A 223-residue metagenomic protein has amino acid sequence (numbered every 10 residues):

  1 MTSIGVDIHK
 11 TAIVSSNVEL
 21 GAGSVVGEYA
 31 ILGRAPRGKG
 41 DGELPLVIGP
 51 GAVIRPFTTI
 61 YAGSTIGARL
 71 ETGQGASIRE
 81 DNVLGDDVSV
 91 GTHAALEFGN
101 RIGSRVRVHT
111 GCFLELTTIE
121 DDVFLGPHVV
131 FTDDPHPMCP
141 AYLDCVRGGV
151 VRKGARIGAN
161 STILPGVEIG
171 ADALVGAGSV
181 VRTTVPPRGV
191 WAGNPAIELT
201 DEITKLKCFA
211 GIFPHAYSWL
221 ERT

Functional and structural regions predicted by a protein language model:
M1-D7, I13, V18-E19, V25-L46 (+2 more regions): Glycine-rich hexapeptide-repeat left-handed beta-helix
L46-A62, A68-R79: Glycine/small-residue-rich loop that forms an oxyanion/phosphate-binding "nest" at active or ligand-binding sites
F57, G63, D81, G99 (+1 more regions): Extracellular repeat turn/loop positions enriched in glycine and acidic/polar residues, especially those that create
E80, G85-D87: Feature captures outer-membrane beta-barrel proteins of Gram-negative bacteria and organelles
